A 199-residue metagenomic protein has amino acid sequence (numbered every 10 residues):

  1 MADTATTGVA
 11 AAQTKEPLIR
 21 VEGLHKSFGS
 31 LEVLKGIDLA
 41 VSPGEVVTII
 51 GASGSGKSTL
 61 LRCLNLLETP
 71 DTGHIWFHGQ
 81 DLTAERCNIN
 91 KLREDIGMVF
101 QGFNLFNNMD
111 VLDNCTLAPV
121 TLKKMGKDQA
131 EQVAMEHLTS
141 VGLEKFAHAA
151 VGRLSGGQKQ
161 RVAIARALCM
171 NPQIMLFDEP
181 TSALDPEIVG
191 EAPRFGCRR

Functional and structural regions predicted by a protein language model:
I50-A52: The feature captures the beta-strand-to-loop junction immediately N-terminal to the Walker
N65: Helix-to-loop junction immediately C-terminal to a conserved catalytic motif
T69, L82-G97, K127-D128: ABC ATPase NBD coupling module
Q80-D81, T116, K127-F146: Conserved ABC ATPase "signature" region
A150-L154, Q158: Conserved ABC ATPase signature
N171: Conserved catalytic motifs of ABC-family nucleotide-binding domains
M175-D178: Catalytic Walker B motif of ABC-type/P-loop ATPase nucleotide-binding domains
